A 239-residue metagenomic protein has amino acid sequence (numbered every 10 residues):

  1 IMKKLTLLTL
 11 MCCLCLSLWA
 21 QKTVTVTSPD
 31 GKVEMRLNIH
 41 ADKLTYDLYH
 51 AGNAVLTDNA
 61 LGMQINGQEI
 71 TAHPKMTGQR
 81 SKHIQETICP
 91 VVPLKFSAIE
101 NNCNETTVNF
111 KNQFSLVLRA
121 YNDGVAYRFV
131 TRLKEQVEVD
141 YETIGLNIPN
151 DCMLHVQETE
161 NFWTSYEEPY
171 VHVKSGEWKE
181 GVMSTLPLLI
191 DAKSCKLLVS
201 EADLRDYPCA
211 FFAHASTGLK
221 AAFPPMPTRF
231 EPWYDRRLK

Functional and structural regions predicted by a protein language model:
K4-L5, T23: N-terminal cationic leader/targeting segments used for protein routing and processing
L5-L14: Sec-dependent N-terminal signal peptides
L18-A20: Boundary at the C-terminal end of the N-terminal hydrophobic targeting segment
T25-K239: N-terminal accessory beta-strand-rich subdomains and adjacent acidic, glycine-rich linkers that precede catalytic cores
